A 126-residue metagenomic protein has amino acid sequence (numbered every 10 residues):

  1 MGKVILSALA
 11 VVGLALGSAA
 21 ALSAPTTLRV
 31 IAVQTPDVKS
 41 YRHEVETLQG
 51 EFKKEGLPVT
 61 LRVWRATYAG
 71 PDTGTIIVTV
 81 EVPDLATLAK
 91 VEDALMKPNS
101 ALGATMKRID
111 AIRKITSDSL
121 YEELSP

Functional and structural regions predicted by a protein language model:
M1-L9: Bacterial N-terminal signal peptides that target proteins for export
A21-P25: Boundary of Sec targeting at the N-terminus
R29-R65, I76: N-terminal targeting signals for Sec/Tat export/insertion, comprising classic cleavable signal peptides
A32, T79-E81, S119-E122: Soluble periplasmic/extracytoplasmic beta-strand elements of cell-envelope proteins
E46-R62, P71-D72, E81-D118: An amphipathic, aromatic/His-enriched active-site/gating alpha helix that lines ligand/cofactor pockets
L124-P126: Short, solvent-exposed mixed-charge patches
